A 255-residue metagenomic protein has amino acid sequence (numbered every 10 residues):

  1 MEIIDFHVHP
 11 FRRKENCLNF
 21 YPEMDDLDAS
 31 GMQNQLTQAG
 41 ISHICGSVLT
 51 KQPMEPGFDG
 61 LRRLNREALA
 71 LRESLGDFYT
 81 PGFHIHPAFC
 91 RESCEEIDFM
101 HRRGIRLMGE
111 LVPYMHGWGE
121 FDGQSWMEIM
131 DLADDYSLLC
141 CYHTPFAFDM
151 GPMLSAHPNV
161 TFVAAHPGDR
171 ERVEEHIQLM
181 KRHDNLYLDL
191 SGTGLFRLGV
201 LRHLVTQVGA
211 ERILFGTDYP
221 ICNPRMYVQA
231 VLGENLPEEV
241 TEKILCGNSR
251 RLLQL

Functional and structural regions predicted by a protein language model:
M1-P10, E15-H43, A210-R212, R225-L255: Mid-to-C-terminal alpha-helical segments outside catalytic/metal-binding sites
M1-P22, R62-H84, D184-Y187: Mobile, glycine- and charge-enriched loop segments and immediately flanking short secondary-structure elements within
H7, L36, A68, M100 (+7 more regions): Conserved, mostly hydrophobic/aromatic
V8-P10, V48, F83-P87, G109-V112 (+4 more regions): A cross-domain feature marking catalytic cores of carbohydrate-active enzymes and several ubiquitous metabolic/repair
H9, S30-P56, Y79-H84, R106-E110: Divalent metal-dependent hydrolysis catalytic cores, especially in the metallo-beta-lactamase
F20-L27, Q52-R62, H86-S93, H116-D122 (+4 more regions): Acidic-and-aromatic substrate-binding clefts and catalytic sites of carbohydrate-active enzymes
F58-L139: Active-site gating/metal-coordination segments in enzymes
R106, E120-L214: Catalytic pocket-lining loop regions of alpha/beta-barrel enzymes, especially the amidohydrolase/enolase/GH5 lineages
